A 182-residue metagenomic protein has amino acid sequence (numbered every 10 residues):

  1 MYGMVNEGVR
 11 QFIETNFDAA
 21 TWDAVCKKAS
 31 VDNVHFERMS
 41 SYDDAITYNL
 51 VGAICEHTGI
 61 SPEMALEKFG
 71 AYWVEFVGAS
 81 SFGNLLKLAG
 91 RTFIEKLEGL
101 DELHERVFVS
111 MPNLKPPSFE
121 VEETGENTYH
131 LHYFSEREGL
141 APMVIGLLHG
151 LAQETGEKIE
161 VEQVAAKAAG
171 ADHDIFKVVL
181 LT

Functional and structural regions predicted by a protein language model:
M1-P62, F69, W73, V77 (+1 more regions): N-terminal low-complexity or simple alpha-helical regulatory segments that function as activation/interaction modules
T47-A141, A165: Amphipathic interaction/junction segments at domain boundaries or subunit interfaces
H132-T182: C-terminal non-catalytic interaction appendages of large macromolecular assemblies
